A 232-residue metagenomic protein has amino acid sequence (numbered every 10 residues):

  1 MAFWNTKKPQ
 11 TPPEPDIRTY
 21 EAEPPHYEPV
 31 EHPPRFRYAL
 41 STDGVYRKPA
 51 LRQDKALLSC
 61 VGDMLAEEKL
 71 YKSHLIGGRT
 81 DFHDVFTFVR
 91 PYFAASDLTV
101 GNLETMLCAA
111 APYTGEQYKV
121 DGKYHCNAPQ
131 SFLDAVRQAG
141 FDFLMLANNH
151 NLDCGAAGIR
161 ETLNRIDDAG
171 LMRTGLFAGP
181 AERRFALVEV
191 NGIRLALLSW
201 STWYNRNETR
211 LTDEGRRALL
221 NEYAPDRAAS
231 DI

Functional and structural regions predicted by a protein language model:
A2-T6: Short Lys/Arg-rich cationic patches that frequently serve as NLS/NoLS or arginine-rich RNA/DNA-binding motifs
P13-A147, G155: N-terminal catalytic scaffold of extracellular/periplasmic and nuclease hydrolases that process anionic headgroups
L65, R183, E214: Residue-level signal for pocket-adjacent positions within structured domains
Y71-T87, K119-K123, E189-I232: Binuclear metal-dependent hydrolase catalytic cores centered on His/Asp/Glu-rich metal-binding motifs
N127-V136, R184-F185, A228-I232: Short, charged beta->alpha transition segments
F143, A147-L197, W203: Active-site-adjacent helix-turn-beta-strand microarchitecture at beta-sheet edges that either contains or buttresses
